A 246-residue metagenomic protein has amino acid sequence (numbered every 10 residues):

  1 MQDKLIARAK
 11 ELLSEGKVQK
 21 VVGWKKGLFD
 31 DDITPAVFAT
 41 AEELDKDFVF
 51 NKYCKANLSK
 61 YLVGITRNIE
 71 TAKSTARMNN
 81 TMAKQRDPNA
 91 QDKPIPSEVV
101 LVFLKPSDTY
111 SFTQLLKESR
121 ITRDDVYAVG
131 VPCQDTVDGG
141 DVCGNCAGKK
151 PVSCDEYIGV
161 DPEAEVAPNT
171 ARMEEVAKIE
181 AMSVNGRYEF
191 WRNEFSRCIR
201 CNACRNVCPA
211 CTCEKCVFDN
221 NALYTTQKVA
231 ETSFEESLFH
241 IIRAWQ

Functional and structural regions predicted by a protein language model:
M1-W191, F195, P209: Iron-sulfur-associated redox domains of electron-transfer enzymes in respiratory and anaerobic energy metabolism
G148-G159, R197-I199, A203-Y224, Q246: Iron-sulfur cluster-binding cysteine motifs and their immediate structural context in ferredoxin-like electron-transfer
M173-S196, C213-Q246: Ferredoxin-type iron-sulfur electron-transfer modules in oxidoreductases and energy-metabolism complexes
